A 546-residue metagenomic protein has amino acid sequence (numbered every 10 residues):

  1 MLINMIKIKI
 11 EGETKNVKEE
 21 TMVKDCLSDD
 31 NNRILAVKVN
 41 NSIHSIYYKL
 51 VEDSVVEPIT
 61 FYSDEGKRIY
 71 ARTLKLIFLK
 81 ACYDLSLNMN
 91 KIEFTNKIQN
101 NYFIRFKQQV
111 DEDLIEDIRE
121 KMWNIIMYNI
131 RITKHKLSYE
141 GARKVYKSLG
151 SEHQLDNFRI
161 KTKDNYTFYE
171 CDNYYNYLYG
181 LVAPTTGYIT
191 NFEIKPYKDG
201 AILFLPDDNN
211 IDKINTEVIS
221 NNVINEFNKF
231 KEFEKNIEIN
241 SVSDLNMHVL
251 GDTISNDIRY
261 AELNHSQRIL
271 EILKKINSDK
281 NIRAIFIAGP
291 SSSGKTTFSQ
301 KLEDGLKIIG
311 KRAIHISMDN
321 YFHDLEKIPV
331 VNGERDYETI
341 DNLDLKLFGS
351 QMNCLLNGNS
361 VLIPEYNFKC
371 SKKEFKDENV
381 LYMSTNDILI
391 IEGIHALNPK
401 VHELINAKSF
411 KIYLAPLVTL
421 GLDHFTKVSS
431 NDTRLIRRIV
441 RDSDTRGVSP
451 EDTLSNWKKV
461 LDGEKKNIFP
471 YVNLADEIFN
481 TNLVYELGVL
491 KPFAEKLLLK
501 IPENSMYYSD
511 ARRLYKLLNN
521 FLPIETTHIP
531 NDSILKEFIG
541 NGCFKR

Functional and structural regions predicted by a protein language model:
Y48-I69, A81, N90-Q267, I272 (+1 more regions): Auxiliary tRNA-acceptor-end handling modules of aminoacyl-tRNA synthetases
K280, E403-R546: Conserved NTP phosphate-binding and transfer environment spanning the P-loop NTPase/kinase superfamily
I285-I287: Hydrophobic anchor at the beta1->P-loop junction of P-loop NTPases
S292: Walker A (P-loop) phosphate-binding loop of P-loop NTPases
K295: Conserved lysine of the Walker
F298, L302: Hydrophobic positions on the alpha1 helix immediately C-terminal to the Walker A/P-loop
I309-E326: Short beta-strand-centered segment that lines the nucleotide-binding/catalytic pocket of NTP-utilizing
K327-K369: Conserved nucleotide-sensing/catalytic segment adjacent to the nucleotide-binding pocket in NTP-handling enzymes
